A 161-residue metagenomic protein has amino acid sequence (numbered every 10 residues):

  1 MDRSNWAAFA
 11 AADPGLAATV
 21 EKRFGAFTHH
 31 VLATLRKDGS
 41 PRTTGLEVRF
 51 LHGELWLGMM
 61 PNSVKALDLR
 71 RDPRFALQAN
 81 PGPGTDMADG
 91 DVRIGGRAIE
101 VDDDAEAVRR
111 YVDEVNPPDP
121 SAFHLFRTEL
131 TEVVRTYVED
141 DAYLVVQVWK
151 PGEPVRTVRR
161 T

Functional and structural regions predicted by a protein language model:
M1-G15, D86-T161: Charged, gly/pro-rich active-site loop segments
A7-R36: Short, conserved active-site entrance elements at the starts or edges of catalytic domains
F24, L69, R110-V112: A generic structural signal for nonpolar/aromatic side chains embedded in well-ordered alpha-helices
F27-P61, L69, L77-P81, G90: Short beta-strand segments
H29, R74, L130: ATP/adenylate-binding site constellation spanning eukaryotic-like Ser/Thr protein kinases, ABC-transporter
N62, P73-P81, E106-P117: Short acidic (Asp/Glu) patches
